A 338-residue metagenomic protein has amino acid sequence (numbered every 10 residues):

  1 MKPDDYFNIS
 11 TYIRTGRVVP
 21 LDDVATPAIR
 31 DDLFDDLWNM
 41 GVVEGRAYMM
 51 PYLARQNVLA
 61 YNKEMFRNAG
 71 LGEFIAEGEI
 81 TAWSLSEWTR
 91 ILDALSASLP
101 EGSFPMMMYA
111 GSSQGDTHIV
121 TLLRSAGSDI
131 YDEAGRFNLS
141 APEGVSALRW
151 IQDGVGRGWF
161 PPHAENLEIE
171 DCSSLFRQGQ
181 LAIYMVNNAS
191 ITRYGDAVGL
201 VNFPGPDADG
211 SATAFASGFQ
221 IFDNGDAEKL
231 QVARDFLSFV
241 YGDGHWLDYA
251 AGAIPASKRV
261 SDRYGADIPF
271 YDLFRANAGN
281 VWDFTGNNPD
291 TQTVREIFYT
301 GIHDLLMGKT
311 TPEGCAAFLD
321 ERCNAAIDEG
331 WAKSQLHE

Functional and structural regions predicted by a protein language model:
M1-P3, A182-N187: Paired acidic/hydrophobic, glycine-rich loop segments that form the ligand-binding mouth/hinge of periplasmic-binding
K2-V58, S86-E87, H118, G199-V201 (+1 more regions): Hinge/lid segment of periplasmic solute-binding proteins
D4, T81-E87, P162-R177: Short helix-initiation/N-cap motifs at beta->coil->alpha
V19-L33, A76-T81, F104-A110, S128-S146 (+2 more regions): Short, solvent-exposed loop/beta-turn-alpha elements that line the ligand-binding surface or hinge of extracytoplasmic
E44-L53, N57-L59, R67, S84-F137: Extracytoplasmic/periplasmic solute-binding protein
A47, A69, G156-W159, Y194-A256 (+1 more regions): Extracytoplasmic/periplasmic substrate-recognition and gating elements
T89-S96, E133-E165: Glycine-centered hinge/linker elements that transmit conformational signals in sensory and ligand-binding systems
V201, Y249-D304, D328-E338: Long, aromatic- and glycine/proline-rich binding clefts that accommodate carbohydrate-like moieties
